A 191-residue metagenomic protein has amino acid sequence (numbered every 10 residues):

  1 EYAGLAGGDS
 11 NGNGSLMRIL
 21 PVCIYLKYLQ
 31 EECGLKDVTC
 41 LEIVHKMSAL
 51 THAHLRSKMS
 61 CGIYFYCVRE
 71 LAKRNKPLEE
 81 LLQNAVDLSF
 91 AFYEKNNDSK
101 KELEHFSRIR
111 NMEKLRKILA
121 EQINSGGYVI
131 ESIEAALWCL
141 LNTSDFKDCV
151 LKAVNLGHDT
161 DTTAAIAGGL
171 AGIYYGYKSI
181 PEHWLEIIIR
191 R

Functional and structural regions predicted by a protein language model:
E1-T143, C149-N155: Amphipathic alpha-helical interface segments
N13-M17, T160-I173: Conserved phosphate/anionic-ligand binding catalytic regions in large, soluble enzymes, centered on
I24, N142, G169-K178: Alpha-helix C-terminal capping segments
G34, A167, E182-E186: Short amphipathic alpha-helical leader/targeting segments
F146-V150, T162, P181-H183: Extended hydrophobic-aromatic, low-complexity segments
A153-V154, A164-A167, I188: Active-site proximal loops enriched in glycine and acidic residues that flank catalytic Cys/His/Asp and coordinate
I173, Y177-R191: Conserved glycine-rich phosphate/nucleotide-binding loop and adjacent Mg2+-coordinating catalytic segment
